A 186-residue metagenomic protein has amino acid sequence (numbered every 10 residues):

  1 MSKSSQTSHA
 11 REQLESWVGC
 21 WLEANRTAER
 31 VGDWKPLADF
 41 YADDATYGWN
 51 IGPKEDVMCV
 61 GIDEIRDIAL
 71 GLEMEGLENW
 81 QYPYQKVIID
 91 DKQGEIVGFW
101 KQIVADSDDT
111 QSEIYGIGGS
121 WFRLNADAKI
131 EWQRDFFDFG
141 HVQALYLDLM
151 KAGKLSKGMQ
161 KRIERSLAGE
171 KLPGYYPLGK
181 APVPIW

Functional and structural regions predicted by a protein language model:
S2-H9, Q13, E73-W186: A beta-strand edge to alpha-helix "cap/lid" segment located at domain peripheries
S5-S8, A28, E55-D56, G71: Short N-terminal micro-motifs specific to bacterial/archaeal maturation and metal-cluster initiation sites
S8-D33: Short, aromatic-enriched amphipathic alpha-helices that serve as compact interaction elements
L14, W34-I96: A solvent-exposed, acidic/Ser-Thr-rich amphipathic alpha-helical stretch
V18, A24-T27, V60-I65, E75-E78 (+2 more regions): A short linear-motif detector with a strong N-terminal bias
E23, T27, G48-I51, V104-A105: Short regulatory "switch" loops immediately downstream of catalytic or recognition motifs within protein catalytic
